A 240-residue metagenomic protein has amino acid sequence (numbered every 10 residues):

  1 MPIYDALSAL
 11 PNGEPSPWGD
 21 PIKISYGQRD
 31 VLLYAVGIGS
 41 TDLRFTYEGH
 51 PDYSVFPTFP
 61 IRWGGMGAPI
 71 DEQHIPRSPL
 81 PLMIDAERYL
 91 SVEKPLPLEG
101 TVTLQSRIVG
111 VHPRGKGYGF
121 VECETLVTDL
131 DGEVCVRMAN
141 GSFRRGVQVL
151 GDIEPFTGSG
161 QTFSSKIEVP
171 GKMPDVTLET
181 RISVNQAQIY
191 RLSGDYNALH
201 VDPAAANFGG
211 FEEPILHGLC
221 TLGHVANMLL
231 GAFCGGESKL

Functional and structural regions predicted by a protein language model:
M1-G19, M83-L178: HotDog/MaoC-like acyl-thioester-processing domains
M1-T103, L229, E237-K239: Hydrophobic, proline/glycine-rich low-complexity stretches
P2-G49, G158-T221, M228-G231: A contiguous, surface-exposed recognition patch within enzymatic or periplasmic domains that forms
L32, G67, L98-G100, K116 (+5 more regions): Residues in flexible loops and secondary-structure boundaries
C234: Active-site palm subdomain of RNA-directed nucleic acid polymerases
